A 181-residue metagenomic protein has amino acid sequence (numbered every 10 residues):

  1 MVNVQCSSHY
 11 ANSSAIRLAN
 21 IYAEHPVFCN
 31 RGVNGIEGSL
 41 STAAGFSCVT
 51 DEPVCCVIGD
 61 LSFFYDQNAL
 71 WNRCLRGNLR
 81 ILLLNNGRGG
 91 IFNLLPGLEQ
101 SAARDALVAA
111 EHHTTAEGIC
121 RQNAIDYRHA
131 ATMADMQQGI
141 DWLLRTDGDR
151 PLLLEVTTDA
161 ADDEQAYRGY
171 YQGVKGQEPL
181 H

Functional and structural regions predicted by a protein language model:
M1-V27: Cofactor-pocket helix-loop regions in the catalytic cores of large enzyme subunits
A19-H181: Thiamine diphosphate
